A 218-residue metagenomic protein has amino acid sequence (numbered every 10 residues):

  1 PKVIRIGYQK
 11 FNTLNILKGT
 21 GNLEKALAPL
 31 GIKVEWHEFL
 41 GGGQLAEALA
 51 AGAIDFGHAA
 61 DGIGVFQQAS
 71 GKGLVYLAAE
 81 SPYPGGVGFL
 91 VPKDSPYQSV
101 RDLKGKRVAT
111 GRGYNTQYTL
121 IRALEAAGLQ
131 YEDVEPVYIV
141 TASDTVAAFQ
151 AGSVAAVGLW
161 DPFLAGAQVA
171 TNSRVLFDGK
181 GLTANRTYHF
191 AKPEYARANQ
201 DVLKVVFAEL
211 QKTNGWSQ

Functional and structural regions predicted by a protein language model:
P1-Y131, P136-V140, A155-D161, L176 (+1 more regions): Short, glycine-/small- and polar/acidic-enriched structural segments that line small-molecule recognition paths
G62, P136-V137, A142-Q218: Pocket-lining segment of extracytoplasmic ligand-binding domains
